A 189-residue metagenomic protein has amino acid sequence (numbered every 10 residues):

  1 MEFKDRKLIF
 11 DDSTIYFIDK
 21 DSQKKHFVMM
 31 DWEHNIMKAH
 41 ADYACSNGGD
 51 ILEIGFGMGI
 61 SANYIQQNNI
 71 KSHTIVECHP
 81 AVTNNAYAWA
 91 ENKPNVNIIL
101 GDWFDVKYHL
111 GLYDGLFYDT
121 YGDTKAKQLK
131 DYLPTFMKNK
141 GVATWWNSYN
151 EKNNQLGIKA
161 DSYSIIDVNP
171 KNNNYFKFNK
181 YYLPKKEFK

Functional and structural regions predicted by a protein language model:
M1-G49: Class I SAM-dependent methyltransferase Rossmann-like catalytic core, especially the SAM/SAH-binding loop
C45, N69, A90, T135-G141: A generic alpha-to-beta junction signature in SAM-dependent methyltransferases
N47-G57: Conserved class I S-adenosyl-L-methionine
M58-I70: Conserved SAM-binding loop of SAM-dependent methyltransferases across substrates and taxa, primarily the Class I
S72-E77: Conserved SAM-binding motif I beta-strand of class I
C78-L110: S-adenosyl-L-methionine
A81-V82, T124-K189: C-terminal substrate-binding/active-site "lid" region of AdoMet-derived donor-dependent transferases
K107-L116, T120: A short acidic, Gly/Pro-enriched loop at the edge of an enzyme's catalytic core that lines a small-molecule cofactor
